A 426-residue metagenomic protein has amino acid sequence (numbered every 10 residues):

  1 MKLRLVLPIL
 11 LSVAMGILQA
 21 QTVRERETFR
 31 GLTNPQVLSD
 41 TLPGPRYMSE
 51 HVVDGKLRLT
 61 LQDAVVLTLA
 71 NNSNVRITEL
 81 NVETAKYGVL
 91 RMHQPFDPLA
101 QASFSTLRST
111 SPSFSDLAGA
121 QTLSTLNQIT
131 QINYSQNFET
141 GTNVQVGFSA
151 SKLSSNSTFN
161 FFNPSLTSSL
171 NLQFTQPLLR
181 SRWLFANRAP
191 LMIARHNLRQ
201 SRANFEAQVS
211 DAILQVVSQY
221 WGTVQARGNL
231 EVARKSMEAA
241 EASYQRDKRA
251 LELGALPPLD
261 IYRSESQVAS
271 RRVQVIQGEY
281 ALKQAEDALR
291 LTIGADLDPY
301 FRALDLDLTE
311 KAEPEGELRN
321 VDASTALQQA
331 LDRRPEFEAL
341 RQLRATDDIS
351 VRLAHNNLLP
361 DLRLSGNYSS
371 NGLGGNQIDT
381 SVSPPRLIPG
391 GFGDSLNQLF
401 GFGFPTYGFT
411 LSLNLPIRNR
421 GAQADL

Functional and structural regions predicted by a protein language model:
M1-L5: Positively charged n-region of N-terminal signal peptides that target proteins for export
V6-G16: Bacterial N-terminal signal peptides
Q21-P35, V66-R182, L214, S218 (+2 more regions): A small-residue-enriched
S39-L67, N71: Regulatory alphaC helix of protein kinase catalytic domains
T60, L67, N74, Q176 (+16 more regions): Surface positions of alpha-helical coiled-coils, especially the charged/polar e/g heptad sites that form inter-helical
M92, R202-T325: Periplasmic alpha-helical coiled-coil/stalk elements that build and connect Gram-negative outer-membrane
T158, F162-P164, N187-A194: Surface-exposed coil loops of outer-membrane beta-barrel proteins
